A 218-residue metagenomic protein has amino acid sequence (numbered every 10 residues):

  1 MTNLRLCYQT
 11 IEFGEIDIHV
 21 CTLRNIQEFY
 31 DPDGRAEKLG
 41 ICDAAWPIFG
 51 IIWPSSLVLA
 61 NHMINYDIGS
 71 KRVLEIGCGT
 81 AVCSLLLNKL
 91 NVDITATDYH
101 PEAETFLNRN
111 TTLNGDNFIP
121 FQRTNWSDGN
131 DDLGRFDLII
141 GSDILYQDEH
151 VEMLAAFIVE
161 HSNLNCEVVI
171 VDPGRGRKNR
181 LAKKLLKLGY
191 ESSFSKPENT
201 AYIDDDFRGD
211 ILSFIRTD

Functional and structural regions predicted by a protein language model:
M1-D218: S-adenosylmethionine-dependent methyltransferases
